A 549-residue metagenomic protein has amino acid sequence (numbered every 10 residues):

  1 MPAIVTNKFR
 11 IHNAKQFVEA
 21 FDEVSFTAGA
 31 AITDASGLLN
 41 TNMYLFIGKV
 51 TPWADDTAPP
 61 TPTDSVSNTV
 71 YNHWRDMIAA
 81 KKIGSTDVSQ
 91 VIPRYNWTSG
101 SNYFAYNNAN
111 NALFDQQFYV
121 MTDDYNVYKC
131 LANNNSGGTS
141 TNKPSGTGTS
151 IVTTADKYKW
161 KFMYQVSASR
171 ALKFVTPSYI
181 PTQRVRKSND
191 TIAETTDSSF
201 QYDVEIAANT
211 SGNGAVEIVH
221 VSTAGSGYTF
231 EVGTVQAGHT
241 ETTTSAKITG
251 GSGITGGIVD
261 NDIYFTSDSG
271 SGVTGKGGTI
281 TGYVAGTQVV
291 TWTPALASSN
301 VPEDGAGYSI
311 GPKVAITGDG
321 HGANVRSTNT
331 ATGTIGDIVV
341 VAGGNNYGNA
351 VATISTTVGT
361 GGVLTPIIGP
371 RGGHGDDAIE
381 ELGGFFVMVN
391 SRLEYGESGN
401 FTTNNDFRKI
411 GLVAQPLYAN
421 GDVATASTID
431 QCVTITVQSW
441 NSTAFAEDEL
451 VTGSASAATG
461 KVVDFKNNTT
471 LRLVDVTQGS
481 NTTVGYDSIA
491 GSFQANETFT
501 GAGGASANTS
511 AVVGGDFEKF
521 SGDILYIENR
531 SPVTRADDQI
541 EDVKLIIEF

Functional and structural regions predicted by a protein language model:
M1-G138, T147-N189, T402-V437, S442-G453 (+1 more regions): Extended assembly-interface regions of large multimeric machines
K143-S145: Short, solvent-exposed beta-strand-to-loop segments that form ligand-recognition rims of beta-rich domains
D156-F549: Conserved, function-critical positions that sit in or immediately flank catalytic and ligand-binding motifs
